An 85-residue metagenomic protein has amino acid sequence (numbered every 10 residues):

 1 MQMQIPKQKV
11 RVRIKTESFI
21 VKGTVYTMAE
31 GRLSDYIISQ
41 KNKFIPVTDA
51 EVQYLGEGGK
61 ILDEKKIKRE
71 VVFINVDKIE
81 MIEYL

Functional and structural regions predicted by a protein language model:
M1-L85: Conserved RNA-binding domains used in RNP assembly and mRNA/RNA metabolism
